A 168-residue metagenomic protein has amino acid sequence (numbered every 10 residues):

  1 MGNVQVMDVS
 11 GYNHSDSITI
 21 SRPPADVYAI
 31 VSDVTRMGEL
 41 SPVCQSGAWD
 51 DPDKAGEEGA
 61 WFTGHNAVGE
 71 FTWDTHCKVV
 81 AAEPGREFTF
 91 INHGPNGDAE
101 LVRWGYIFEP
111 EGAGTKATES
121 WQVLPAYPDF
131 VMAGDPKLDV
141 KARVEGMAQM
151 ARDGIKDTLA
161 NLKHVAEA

Functional and structural regions predicted by a protein language model:
M1-E58: Hydrophobic ligand-binding cavity/cleft-lining segments
M1-T19, I107, E111, E145 (+4 more regions): Hydrophobic-ligand-binding modules of eukaryotic lipid transfer/binding families
N13-S15, T72-H76, A99-W104: Short, surface-exposed coil-to-beta transition loops
P24, A55, V80-R86, I107-K116 (+1 more regions): A short, structured loop/turn motif at beta-sheet edges
D26-V31, M37, F62, V79 (+3 more regions): Hydrophobic pocket/interface hotspot
G56, G69-F71, N96-E100: Short glycine/serine/proline-enriched coil/turn segments at secondary-structure junctions
A60-V68, T89-P95: Short beta-strand segments that buttress and anchor functional surface loops
G94-D153, L162-H164: Beta-strand/loop substructures that line and gate deep hydrophobic ligand-binding cavities in soluble
